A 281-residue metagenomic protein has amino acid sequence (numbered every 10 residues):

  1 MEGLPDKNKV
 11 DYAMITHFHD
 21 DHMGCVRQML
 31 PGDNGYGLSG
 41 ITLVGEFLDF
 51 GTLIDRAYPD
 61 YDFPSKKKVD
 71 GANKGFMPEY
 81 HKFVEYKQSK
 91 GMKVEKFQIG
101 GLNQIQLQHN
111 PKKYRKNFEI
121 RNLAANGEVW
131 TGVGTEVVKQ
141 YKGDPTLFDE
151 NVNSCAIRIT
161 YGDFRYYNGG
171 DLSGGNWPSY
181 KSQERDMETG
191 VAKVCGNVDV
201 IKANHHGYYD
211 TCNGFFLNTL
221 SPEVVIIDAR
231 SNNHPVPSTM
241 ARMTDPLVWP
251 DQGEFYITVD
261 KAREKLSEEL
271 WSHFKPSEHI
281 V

Functional and structural regions predicted by a protein language model:
M1-D11, Q183-V194, F216-L217: Short, basic/hydrophobic alpha-helical segments
D6-K7, Y12, M23-P178, D186 (+2 more regions): Flexible, acidic/histidine-containing loops and adjacent segments that form or flank the divalent-metal
H17-H22, H205-H206: Histidine-centered divalent metal-coordination motifs
Q28, G40-V44, C212-L220, S238-M243: A short acidic, amphipathic alpha-helical/loop segment
F50, S221-I227: Proline-aspartate-enriched helix->loop->beta-strand connector
S179-R185, A203-T211: A general structural motif
G196-A203: Metal-dependent polysaccharide deacetylase catalytic core of the NodB/CE4 family, i.e., the active-site-bearing domain
